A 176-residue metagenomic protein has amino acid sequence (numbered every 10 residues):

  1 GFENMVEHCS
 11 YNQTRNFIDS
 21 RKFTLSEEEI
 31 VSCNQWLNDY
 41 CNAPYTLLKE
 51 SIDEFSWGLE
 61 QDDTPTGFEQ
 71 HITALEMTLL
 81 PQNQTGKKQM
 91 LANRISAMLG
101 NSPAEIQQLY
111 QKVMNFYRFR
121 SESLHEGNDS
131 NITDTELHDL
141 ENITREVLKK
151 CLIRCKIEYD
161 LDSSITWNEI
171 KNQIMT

Functional and structural regions predicted by a protein language model:
G1-T176: Amphipathic, oligomerization/interface secondary-structure segments
